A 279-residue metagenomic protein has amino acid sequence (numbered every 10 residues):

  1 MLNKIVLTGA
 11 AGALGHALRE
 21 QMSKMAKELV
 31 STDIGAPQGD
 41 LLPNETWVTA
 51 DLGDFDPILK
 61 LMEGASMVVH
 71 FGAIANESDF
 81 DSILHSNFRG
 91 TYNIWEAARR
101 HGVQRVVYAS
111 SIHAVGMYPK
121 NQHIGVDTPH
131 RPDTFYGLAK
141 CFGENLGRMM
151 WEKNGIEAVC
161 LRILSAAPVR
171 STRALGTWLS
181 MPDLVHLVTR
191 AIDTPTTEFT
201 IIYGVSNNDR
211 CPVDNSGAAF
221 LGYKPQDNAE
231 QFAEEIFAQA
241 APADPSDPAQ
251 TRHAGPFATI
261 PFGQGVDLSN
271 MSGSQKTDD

Functional and structural regions predicted by a protein language model:
K4-M25: N-terminal Rossmann NAD(P)H-binding glycine-rich loop of SDR-like oxidoreductase domains
Q38, N207-K224, I236-S272: Conserved C-terminal active-site "lid" loop/helix of NAD(P)H-dependent oxidoreductases that clamps the redox cofactor
G39, E45, T49-S86: NAD(P)H-binding glycine-rich loop region in Rossmannoid oxidoreductase-like domains and their noncatalytic homologs
A50-G53, S82-N93, H101, I112 (+3 more regions): Glycine-rich NAD(P)-binding loop of the Rossmann-fold in SDR/ketoreductase-type enzymes
H85, P119-A158: Catalytic helix-loop patch of NAD(P)-dependent Rossmann-fold dehydrogenases
N93-R131: Conserved Rossmann-fold NAD(P)-dependent oxidoreductase catalytic core, especially the SDR/UDP-sugar
I163-P168, W178-F199, N207: Alpha-helical substrate-binding/gating segment
R173, E198-S206, D214-S216: A recurrent short beta-strand within the Rossmann-like NAD(P)-dependent oxidoreductase core
